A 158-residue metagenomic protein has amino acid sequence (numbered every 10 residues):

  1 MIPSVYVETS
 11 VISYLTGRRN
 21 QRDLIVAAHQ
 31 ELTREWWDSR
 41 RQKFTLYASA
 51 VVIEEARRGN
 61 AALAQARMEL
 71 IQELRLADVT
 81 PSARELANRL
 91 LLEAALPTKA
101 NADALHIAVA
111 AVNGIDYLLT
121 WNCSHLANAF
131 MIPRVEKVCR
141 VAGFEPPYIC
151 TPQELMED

Functional and structural regions predicted by a protein language model:
M1-A48, R57-M68, L74, L92-T98 (+2 more regions): Short, well-structured N-terminal submotif of metal-dependent ribonuclease cores
M1-S4, R18-R19, L24-A27, V112-D158: Acidic, PIN/NYN-like endoribonuclease modules and their adjacent C-terminal/linker elements
I2, L32-E35, E73-D78, A104-H106 (+1 more regions): Short, surface-exposed, polar/charged, turn-prone segments marking secondary-structure boundaries
I12, V52-E55, A83-E85: Short, catalytically relevant binding-site loops at active-site mouths
W36-W37, A108-V109, C139: Short, flexible, glycine/charge-rich loop motifs used to bind or transfer phosphoryl groups or to couple energy/partner
A50, T80, C150-Q153: Residues at the C-termini of beta-strands that transition into short coil/loop
E73-R134, M156: Active-site neighborhoods of divalent-metal-dependent phosphate/nucleic-acid chemistry enzymes
